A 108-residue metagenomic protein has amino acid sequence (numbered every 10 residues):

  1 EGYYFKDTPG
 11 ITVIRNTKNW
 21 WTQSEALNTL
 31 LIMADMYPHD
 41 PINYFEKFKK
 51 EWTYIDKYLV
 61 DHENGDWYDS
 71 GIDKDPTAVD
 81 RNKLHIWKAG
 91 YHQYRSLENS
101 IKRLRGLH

Functional and structural regions predicted by a protein language model:
E1-H108: Glycan-recognition and catalytic cores of secretory/periplasmic carbohydrate-active enzymes
